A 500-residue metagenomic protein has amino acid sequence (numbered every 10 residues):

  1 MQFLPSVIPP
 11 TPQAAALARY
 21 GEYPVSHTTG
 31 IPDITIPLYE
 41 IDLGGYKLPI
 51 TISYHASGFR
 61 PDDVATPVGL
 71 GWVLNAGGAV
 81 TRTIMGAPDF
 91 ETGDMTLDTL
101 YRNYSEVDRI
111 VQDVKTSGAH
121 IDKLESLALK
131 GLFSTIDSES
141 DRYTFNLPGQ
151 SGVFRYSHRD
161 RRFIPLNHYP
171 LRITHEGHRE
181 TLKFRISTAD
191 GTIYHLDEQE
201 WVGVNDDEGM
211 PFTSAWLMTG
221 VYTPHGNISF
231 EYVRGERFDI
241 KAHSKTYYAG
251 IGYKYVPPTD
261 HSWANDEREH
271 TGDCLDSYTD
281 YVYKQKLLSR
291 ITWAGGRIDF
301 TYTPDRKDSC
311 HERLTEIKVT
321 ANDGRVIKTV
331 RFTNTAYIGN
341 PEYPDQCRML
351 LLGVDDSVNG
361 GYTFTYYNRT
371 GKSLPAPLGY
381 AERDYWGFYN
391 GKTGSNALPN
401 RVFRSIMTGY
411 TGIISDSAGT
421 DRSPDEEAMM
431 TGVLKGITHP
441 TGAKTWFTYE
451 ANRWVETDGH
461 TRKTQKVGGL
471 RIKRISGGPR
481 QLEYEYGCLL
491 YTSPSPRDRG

Functional and structural regions predicted by a protein language model:
Q2-S493: Conserved catalytic cores of ATP-dependent inositol ring kinases
P494-G500: A short, hydrophobic C-terminal helix/tail in secreted or cell-surface proteins
